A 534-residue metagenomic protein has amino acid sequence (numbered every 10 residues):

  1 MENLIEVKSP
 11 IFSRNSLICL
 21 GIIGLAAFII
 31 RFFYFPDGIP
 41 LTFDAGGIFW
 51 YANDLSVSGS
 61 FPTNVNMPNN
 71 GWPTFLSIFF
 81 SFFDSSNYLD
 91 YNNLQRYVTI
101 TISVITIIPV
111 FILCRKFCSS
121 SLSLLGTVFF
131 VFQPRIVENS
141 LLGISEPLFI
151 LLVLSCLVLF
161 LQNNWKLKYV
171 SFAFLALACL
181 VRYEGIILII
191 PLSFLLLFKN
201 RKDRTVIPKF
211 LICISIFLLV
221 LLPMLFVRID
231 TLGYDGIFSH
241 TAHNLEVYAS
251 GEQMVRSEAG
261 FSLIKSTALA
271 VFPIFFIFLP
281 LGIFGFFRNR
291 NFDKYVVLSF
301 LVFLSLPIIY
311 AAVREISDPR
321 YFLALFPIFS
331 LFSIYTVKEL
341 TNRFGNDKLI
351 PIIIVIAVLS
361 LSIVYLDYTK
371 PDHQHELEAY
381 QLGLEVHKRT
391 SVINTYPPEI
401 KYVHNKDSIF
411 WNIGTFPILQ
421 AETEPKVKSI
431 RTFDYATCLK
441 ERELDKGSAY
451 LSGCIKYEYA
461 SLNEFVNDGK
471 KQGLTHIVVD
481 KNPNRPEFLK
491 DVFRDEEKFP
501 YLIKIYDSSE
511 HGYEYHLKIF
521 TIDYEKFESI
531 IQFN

Functional and structural regions predicted by a protein language model:
P10, I108-V110, L197, K265-L304 (+1 more regions): Hydrophobic, aromatic-rich transmembrane alpha-helices and their immediate juxtamembrane boundary segments
L20-G24, A173, I190, L211-L219 (+3 more regions): Signature aromatic-anchored transmembrane alpha helix within multi-pass, membrane-resident enzymes that catalyze glycan
G21, L25, L94-C118, S155 (+1 more regions): Transmembrane-helix motifs of polytopic, lipid-linked glycan transferases
I30, P208-F261, K265-L281, L306: Membrane-lumen/periplasm interface segments of specific transmembrane helices in polyprenyl phosphate-linked
D37-Y51, P62-F79, L89, N93 (+2 more regions): Extracytoplasmic catalytic/substrate-binding loops of multi-pass membrane glycan-assembly enzymes
T42-F43, P68-N69, R135-L148, D318: Short acidic/glycine- and proline-prone juxtamembrane loop motifs at membrane-interface regions of multi-pass membrane
N53, S140, E146, A178-Y183 (+3 more regions): Hydrophobic/aromatic-rich transmembrane helices and adjacent perimembrane loops
C114, I356-E443, S448-I455, E514 (+2 more regions): Membrane-embedded, lumen/periplasm-facing catalytic core of multi-pass transferases that use lipid-linked donors
